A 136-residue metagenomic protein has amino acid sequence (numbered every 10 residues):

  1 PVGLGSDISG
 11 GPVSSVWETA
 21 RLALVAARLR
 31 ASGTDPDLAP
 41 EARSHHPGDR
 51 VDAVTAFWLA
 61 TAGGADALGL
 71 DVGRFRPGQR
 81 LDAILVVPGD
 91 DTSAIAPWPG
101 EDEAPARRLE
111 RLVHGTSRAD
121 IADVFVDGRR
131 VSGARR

Functional and structural regions predicted by a protein language model:
P1-T92: His/Asp/Glu-enriched, well-ordered alpha-helical/loop segment that forms or immediately abuts the divalent-metal
R80-R135: C-terminal cap of metal-dependent C-N hydrolases
